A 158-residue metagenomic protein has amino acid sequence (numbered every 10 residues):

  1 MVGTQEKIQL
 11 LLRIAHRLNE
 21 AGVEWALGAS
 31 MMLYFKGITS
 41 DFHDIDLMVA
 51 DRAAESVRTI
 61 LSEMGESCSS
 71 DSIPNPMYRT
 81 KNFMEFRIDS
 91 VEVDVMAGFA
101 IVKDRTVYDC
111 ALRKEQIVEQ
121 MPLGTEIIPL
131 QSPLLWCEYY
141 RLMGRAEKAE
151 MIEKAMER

Functional and structural regions predicted by a protein language model:
M1-A26, A53, E153, E157-R158: Helical scaffold of the NTase/Pol beta-like nucleotidyltransferase catalytic core
I14-I45, V49-R52, S56-R58, S132: Active-site nucleotide-donor binding segment shared across nucleotidyl transfer reactions
H16, F83-M84, E119: Residue-level detector of beta-strand structural context in well-folded domains
E24, S67, I127-P129: Conserved beta-strand segments of alpha/beta enzyme cores
S40, P76-R79, L112-K114: Short solvent-exposed loop/turn micro-motifs enriched in small/polar/acidic residues
R58-M64: A short alpha/beta connector and helix-capping loop motif
S67-K103: Conserved catalytic core of two-metal-ion nucleotidyltransferases
K103-R158: Catalytic cores of NTP-dependent nucleotidyl/adenyl transfer enzymes across multiple folds
